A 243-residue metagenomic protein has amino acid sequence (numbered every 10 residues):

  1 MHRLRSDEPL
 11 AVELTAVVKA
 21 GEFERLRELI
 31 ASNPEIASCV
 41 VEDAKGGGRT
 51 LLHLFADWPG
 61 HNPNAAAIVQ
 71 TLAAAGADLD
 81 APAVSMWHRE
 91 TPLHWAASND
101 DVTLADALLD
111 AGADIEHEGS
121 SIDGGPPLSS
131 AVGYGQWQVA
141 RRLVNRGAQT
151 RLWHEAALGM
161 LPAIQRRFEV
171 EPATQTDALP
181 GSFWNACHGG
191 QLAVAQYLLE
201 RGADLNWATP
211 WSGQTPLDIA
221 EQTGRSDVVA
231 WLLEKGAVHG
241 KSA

Functional and structural regions predicted by a protein language model:
M1-I36, V41-L51, F55-A66, A75: Extended repeat-based scaffolds of very large eukaryotic assembly and lipid-transport proteins
D7-L14, C39-P59, P82-W95, E118-S130 (+4 more regions): Ankyrin-repeat boundary/"N-cap" motif
R25, N64-I68, T103-L104, Q138-V139 (+3 more regions): Conserved ankyrin/ankyrin-like repeat signature
I30-I36, I68-L79, D106-I115, R142-A148 (+3 more regions): Ankyrin repeat domain, specifically the short helix-to-loop turn at the C-terminus of the second helix of each repeat
S32-N33, S130-W137, M160-F168: Repeat-mediated protein-protein interaction surfaces in helical alpha-solenoids
G125-G147, G213-A243: Leucine-rich solenoid repeat scaffolds
C187-I219, T223-S226: Ankyrin-repeat and related helical/solenoid repeat scaffolds used for protein-protein interactions
